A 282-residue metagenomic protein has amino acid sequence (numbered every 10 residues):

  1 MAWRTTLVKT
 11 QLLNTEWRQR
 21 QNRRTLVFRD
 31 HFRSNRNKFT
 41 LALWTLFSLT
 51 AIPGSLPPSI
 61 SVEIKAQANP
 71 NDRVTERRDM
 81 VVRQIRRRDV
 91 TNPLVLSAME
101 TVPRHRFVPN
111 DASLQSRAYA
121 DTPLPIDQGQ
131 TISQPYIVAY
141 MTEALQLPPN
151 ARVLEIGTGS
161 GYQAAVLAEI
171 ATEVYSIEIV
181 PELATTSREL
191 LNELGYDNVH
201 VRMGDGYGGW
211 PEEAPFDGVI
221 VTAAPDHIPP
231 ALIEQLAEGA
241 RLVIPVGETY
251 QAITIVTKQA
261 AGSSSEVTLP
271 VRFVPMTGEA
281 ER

Functional and structural regions predicted by a protein language model:
W3-R4, K9-N22, F28, I60-A68 (+4 more regions): SAM/dcSAM-binding transferase cores
L13, Q21-R23, R33, N69 (+4 more regions): Compositionally biased, intrinsically disordered low-complexity segments enriched in polar/proline residues
R20-T45: Bacterial N-terminal signal peptides that target proteins for export
T40-P57: Bacterial N-terminal signal peptides
I60-L154, A165, I170, T185 (+2 more regions): Class I SAM-dependent transferase core
Q146-S264: Conserved nucleotide-cofactor-binding alpha/beta core module
